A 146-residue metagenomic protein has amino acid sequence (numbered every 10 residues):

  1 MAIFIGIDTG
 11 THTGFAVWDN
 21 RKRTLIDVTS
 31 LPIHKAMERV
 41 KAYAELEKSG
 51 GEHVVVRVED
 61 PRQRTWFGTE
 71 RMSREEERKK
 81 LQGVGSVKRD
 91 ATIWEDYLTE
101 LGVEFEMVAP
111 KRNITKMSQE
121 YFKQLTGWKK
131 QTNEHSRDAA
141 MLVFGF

Functional and structural regions predicted by a protein language model:
A2-F146: Phosphate- and other anionic-substrate recognition elements at nucleic-acid/protein interfaces
